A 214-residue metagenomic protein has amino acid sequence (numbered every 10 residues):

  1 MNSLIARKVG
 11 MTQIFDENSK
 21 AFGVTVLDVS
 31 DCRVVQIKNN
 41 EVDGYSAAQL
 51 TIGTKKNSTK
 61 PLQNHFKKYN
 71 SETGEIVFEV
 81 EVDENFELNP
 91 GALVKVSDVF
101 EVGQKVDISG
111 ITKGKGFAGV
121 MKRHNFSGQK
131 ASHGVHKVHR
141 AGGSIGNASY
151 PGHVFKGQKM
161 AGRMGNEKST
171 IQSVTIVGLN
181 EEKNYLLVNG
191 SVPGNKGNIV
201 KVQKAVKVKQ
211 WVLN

Functional and structural regions predicted by a protein language model:
M1-N214: Extended basic (Lys/Arg/His-rich) segments that typically form rRNA-contacting surfaces in ribosomal proteins
